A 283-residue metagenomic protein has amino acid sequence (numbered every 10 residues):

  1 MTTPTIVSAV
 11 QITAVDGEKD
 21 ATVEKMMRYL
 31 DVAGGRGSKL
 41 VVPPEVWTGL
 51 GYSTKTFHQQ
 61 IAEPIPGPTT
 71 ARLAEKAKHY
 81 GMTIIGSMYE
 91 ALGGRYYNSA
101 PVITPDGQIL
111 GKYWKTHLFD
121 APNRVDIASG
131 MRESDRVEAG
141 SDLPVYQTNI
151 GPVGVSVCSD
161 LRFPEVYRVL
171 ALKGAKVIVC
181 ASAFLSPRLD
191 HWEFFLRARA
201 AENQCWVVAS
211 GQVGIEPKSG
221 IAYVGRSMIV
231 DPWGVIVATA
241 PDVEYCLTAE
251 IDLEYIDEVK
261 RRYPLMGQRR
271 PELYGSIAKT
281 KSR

Functional and structural regions predicted by a protein language model:
T2-A9: Extreme N-terminal starter segment of soluble prokaryotic enzymes
I6, I85, S99, D142 (+1 more regions): Conserved beta-strand and immediately adjacent loop positions that scaffold enzyme active sites
S8, P101-I103, M228, L247: Conserved hydrophobic/aromatic positions in well-ordered beta-strands
K19, M27-W114, A121, F184-R199 (+1 more regions): Cys-nucleophile CN-hydrolase/nitrilase-fold catalytic domain and related Cys-dependent amidase chemistry that acts on
A21-D31, R162-R168: Short, acidic/polar
I65-I85, P152, C158-E250: CN hydrolase (nitrilase-like) catalytic-core segments centered on the catalytic cysteine and neighboring Lys/Glu
A91-K173, S186-F194, A198, R262-L265: Active-site catalytic loop in hydrolytic enzyme cores
D257-R283: A short C-terminal boundary segment appended to hydrolase-like catalytic domains
